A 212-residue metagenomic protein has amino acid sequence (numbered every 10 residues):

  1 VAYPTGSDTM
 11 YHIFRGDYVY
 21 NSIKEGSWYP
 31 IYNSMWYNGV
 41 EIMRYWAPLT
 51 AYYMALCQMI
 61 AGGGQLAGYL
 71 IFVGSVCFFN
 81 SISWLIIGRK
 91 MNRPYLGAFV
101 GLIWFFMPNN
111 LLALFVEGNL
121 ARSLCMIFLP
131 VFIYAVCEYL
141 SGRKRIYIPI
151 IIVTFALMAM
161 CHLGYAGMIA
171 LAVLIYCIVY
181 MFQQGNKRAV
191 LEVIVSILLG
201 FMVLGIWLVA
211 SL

Functional and structural regions predicted by a protein language model:
V1-L212: Membrane-embedded transmembrane-helix bundle of lipid-linked glycan/lipid transferases
